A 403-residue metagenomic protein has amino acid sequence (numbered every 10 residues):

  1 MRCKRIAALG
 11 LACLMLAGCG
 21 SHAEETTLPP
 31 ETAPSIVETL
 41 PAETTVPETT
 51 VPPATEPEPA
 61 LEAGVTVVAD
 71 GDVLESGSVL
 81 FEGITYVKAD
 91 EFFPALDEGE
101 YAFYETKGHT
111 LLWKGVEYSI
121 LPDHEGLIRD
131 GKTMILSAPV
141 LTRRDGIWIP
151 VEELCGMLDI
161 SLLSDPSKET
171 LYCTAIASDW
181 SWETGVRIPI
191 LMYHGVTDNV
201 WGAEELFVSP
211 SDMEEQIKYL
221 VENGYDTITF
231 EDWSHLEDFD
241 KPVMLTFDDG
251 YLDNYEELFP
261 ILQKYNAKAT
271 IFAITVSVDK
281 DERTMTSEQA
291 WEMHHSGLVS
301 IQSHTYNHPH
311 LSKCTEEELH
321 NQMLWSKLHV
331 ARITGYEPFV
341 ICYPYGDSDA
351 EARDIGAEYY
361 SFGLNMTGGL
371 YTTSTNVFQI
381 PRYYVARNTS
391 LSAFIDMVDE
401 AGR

Functional and structural regions predicted by a protein language model:
M1-A7: Bacterial N-terminal signal peptides that target proteins for export
M15-G18: C-terminal motif of bacterial Sec signal peptides marking the signal peptidase cleavage site
G20-H22: Bacterial signal peptide processing site
E24-E38, V46-L191: Primary recognition of N-terminal secretory signal peptides and signal-anchoring hydrophobic helices
S178-T246, L252-D253, K313-R403: C-terminal active-site subregion of NodB/CE4 polysaccharide deacetylases
P189-M192, D226-F230, M244-L245, Q263 (+4 more regions): Short, well-structured secondary-structure segments
V221, F259-A267, M285-S303, G356-A357 (+1 more regions): Acidic (Asp/Glu)-rich catalytic clusters
R283-Q289, E318-Q322: Charged helix-capping and loop-helix junction motifs
